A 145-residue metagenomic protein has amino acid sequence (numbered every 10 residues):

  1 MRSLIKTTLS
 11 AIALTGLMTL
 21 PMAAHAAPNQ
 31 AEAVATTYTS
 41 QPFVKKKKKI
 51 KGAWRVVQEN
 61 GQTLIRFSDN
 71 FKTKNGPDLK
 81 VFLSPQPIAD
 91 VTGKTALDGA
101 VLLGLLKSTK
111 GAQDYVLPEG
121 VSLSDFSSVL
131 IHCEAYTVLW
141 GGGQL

Functional and structural regions predicted by a protein language model:
M1-I12: Bacterial N-terminal signal peptides that target proteins for export
T19-P21: N-terminal signal peptide c-region/cleavage motif recognized by signal peptidases
H25-G61, T95-D98: Transition segment at domain starts
A53-D78: Short, surface-exposed binding/anchoring microloops in extracellular/periplasmic proteins
E59, S68-N70, S84-P87, S108 (+2 more regions): Solvent-exposed coil/turn segments that connect beta secondary-structure elements in extracytoplasmic/periplasmic
K80-F82: Beta-strand signatures of extracellular beta-sandwich domains
D90-P118: An anionic, turn-rich surface loop/hairpin at beta-sheet edges that serves as a generic interaction/coordination patch
P118-G141: Short, exposed beta-strand-loop hairpins at the edges of beta-sheets in extracellular/periplasmic proteins
